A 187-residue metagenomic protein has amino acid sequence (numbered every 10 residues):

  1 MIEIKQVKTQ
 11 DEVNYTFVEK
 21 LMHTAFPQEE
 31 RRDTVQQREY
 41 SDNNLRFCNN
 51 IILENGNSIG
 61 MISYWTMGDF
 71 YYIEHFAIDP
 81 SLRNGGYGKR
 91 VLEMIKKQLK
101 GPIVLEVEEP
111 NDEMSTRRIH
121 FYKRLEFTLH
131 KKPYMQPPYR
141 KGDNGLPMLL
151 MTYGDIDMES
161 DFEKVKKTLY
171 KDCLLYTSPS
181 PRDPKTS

Functional and structural regions predicted by a protein language model:
M1-V35, M148, D161-L175: Short amphipathic alpha-helix that is part of the acyltransferase structural core
F26-N49, L53: Active-site rim helix/loop that mediates acceptor-substrate recognition in acyltransferases
I51, N57-W65, Y72-A77: Conserved beta-strand in the GNAT
I78, N84-K97: Conserved acetyl-CoA-binding loop-helix of GNAT-fold acetyltransferases
L99-N111: Conserved GNAT acetyl-CoA-binding A-motif
P110-K131: Conserved active-site alpha-helix within GNAT-family acetyltransferase domains
L129-D161: A contiguous, mid-protein "functional segment" used to position or interact with cofactors/ions or partner subunits
Y176-R182: Conserved small/polar residues in nucleotide/adenosyl-binding loops
